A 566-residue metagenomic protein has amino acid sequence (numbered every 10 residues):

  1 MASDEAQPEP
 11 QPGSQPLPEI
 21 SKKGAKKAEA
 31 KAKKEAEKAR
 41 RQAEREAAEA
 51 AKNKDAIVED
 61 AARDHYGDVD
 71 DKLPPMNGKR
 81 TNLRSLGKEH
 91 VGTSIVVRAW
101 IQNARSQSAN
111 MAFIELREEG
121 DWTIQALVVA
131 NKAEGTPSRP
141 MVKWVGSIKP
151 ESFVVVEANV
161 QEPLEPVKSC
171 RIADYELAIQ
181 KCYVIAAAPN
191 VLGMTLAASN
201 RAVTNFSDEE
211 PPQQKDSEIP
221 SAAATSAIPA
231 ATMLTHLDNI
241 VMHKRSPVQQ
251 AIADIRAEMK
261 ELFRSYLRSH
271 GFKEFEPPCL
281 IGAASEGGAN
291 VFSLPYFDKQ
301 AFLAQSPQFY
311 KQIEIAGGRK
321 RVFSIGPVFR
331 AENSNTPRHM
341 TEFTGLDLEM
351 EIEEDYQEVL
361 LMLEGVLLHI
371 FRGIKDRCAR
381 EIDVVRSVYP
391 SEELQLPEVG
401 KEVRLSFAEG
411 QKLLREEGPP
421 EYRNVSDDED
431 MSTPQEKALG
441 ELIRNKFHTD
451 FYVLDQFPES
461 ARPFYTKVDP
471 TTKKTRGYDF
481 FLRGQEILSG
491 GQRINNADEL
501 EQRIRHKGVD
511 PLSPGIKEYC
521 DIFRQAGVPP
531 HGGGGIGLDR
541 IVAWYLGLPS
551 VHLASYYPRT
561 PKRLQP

Functional and structural regions predicted by a protein language model:
M1-P566: Class II aminoacyl-tRNA synthetase catalytic cores and aaRS-like
